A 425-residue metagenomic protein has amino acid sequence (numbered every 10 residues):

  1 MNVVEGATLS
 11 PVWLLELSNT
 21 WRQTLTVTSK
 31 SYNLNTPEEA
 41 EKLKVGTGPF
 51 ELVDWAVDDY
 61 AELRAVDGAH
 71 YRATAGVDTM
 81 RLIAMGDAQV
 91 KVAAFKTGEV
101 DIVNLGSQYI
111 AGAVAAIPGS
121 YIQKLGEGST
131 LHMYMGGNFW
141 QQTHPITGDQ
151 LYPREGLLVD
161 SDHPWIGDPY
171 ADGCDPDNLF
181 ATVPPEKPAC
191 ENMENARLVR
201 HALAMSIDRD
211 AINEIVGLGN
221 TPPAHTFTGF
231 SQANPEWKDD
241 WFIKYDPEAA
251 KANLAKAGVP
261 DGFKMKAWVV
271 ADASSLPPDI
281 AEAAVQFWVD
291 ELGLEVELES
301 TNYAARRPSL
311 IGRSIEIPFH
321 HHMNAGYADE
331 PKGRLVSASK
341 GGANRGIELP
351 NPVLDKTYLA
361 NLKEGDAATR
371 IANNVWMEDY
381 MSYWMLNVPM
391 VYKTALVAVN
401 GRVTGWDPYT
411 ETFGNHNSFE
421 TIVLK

Functional and structural regions predicted by a protein language model:
M1-S31, R402: Surface-exposed binding/hinge segments that line and control ligand-binding clefts or catalytic entry sites
E38, D67-A113, E127-G128, N302: Ligand-site clamp/hinge motif
G48-E51, A61-E62, D78-A84, L131 (+2 more regions): Short, well-ordered beta-strand elements
P49-E51, E186-C190, E194-R197, M205-I207 (+2 more regions): Structural transition elements
Q89-E99, G112-I117, L198, E282-E291 (+1 more regions): Short helices/loops that flank or line small-molecule/ion binding pockets
G112-L125, R313-I315, A328-N344, N400-T404: Ligand-binding "clamshell"
L151-H201, M205, N213, L294-R306 (+2 more regions): Extracytoplasmic/peripheral linker and loop segments enriched in polar/acidic and small residues with frequent Thr/Pro
V397-K425: Long beta-strand-rich cores associated with HINT superfamily self-processing modules
